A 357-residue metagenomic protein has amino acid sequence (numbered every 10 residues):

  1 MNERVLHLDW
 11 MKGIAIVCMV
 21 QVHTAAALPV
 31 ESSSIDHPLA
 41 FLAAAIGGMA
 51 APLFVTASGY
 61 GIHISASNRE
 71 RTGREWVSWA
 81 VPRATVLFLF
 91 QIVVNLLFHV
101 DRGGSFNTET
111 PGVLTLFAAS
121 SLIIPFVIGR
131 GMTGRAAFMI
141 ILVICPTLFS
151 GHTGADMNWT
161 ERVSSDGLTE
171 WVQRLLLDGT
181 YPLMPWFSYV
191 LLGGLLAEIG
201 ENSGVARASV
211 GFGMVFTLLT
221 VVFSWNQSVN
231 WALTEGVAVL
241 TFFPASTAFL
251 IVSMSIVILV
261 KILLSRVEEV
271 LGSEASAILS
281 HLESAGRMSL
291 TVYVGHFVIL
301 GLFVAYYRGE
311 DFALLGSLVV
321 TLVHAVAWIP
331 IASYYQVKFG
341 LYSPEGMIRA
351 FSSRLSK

Functional and structural regions predicted by a protein language model:
M1-K357: Alpha-helical transmembrane segments and their immediate juxtamembrane cytosolic regions
